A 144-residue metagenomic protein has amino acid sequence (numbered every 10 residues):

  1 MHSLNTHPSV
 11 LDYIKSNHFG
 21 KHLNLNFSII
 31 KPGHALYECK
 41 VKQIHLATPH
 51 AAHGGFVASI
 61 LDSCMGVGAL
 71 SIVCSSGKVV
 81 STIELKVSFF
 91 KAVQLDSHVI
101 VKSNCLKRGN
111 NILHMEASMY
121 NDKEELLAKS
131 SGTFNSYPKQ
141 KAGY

Functional and structural regions predicted by a protein language model:
M1-Y144: Terminal targeting signals and extreme-terminal segments of soluble enzymes
